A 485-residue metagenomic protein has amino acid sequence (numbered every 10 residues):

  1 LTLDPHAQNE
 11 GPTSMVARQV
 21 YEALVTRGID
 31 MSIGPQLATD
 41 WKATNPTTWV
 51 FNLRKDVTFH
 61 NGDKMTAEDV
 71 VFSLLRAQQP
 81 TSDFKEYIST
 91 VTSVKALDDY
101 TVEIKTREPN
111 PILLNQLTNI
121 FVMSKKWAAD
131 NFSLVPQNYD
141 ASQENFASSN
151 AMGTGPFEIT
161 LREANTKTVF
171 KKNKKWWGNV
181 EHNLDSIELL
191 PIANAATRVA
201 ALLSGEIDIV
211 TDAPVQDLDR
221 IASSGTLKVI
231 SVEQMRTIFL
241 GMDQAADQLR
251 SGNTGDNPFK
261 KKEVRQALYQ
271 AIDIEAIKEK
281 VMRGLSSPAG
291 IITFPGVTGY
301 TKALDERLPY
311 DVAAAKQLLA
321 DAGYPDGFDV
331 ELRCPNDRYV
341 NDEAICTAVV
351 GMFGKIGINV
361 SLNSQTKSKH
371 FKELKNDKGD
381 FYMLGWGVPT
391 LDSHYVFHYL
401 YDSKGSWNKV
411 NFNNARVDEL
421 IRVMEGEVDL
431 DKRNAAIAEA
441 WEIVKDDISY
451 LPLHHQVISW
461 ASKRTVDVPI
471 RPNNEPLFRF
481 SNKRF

Functional and structural regions predicted by a protein language model:
L1-N45, L75, M152-G153: N-terminal lobe/hinge region of extracytoplasmic solute-binding protein
S32, F121-H182, S186-E188, V312-A313 (+1 more regions): Gly/Pro-rich hinge or "lid" segments in bacterial periplasmic/extracellular proteins
K42, E86-P136: Surface-exposed binding/hinge segments that line and control ligand-binding clefts or catalytic entry sites
V50, E263-Q266, Q270, K278 (+4 more regions): Extracytoplasmic/peripheral linker and loop segments enriched in polar/acidic and small residues with frequent Thr/Pro
T66-S73, D99-K105, G155-P156, L184-S186 (+5 more regions): Alpha-helical secondary-structure segments
N145, K174-R220, K262, V350 (+1 more regions): Ligand-site clamp/hinge motif
Q270, S287-D321, Y339-N341: Structural transition elements
W460-F485: Long beta-strand-rich cores associated with HINT superfamily self-processing modules
